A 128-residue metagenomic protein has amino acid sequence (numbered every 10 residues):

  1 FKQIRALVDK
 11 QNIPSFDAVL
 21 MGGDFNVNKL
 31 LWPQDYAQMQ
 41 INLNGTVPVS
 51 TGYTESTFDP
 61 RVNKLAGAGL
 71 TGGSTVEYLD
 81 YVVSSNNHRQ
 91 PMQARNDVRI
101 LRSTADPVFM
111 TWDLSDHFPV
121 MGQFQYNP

Functional and structural regions predicted by a protein language model:
F1-D9: Alpha-helical scaffold elements lining the catalytic groove of polysaccharide deacetylases
D9-L20, F25-P128: Metal-dependent phosphoester-hydrolase catalytic domains
